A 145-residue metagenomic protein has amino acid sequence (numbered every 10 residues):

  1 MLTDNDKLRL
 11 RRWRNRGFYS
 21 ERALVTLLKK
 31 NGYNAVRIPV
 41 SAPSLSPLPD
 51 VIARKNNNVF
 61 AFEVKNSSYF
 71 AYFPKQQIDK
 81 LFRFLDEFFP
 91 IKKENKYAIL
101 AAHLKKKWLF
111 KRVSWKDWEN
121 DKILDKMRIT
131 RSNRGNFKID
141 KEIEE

Functional and structural regions predicted by a protein language model:
M1-A42, P90-I91: Acidic-basic catalytic patches of nuclease active cores, encompassing PD-(D/E)XK and other metal-cofactor nuclease
R11-N15, P90-E145: Domain-level recognition of nuclease-like catalytic cores that cleave nucleotide substrates
E21, E63, Q77: Acidic-residue sensor for enzyme active/binding pockets
L28, V51-S68: Conserved catalytic cores of phosphodiester-cleaving nucleases, focusing on short active-site segments
V36, F62, I99-A102: Hydrophobic/aromatic beta-strand patches that form the interior of the parallel beta-sheet core in alpha/beta enzyme
P47: Beta-rich catalytic cores
S68-K80: Active-site-adjacent loop/helix micro-motif of nuclease/hydrolase catalytic cores
D79-K80, F84, K92: Low-complexity, Ser/Thr/Pro-rich intrinsically disordered linker/stalk segments at domain junctions
